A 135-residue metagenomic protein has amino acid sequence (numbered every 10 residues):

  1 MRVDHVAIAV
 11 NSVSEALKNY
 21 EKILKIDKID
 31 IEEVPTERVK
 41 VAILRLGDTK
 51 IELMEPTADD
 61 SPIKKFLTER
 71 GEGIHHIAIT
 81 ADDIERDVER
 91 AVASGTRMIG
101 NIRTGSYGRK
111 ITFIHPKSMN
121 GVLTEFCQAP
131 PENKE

Functional and structural regions predicted by a protein language model:
M1-L17, E72-A81, P130-E135: N-terminal beta-strand motif that seeds the catalytic metal site of vicinal oxygen chelate
R2-D4, A16-L17, I23-R38, T57-H75 (+1 more regions): A cross-kingdom feature marking solvent-exposed beta-strand/loop segments within repeated, beta-rich binding/scaffold
V3-V6, L17-Y20, L44, I51-M54 (+4 more regions): Short, structured motif recognition centered on aromatic/hydrophobic residues
V13-S14, D60, I84-E85, N120: Alpha-helix N-cap/helix-start and coil->helix boundary motif
E32, A42-R45, I79, V88-E135: Vicinal oxygen chelate
G47-I51, A58-D60, I84: Short, charged/polar surface micro-motifs in flexible loops or helix N-caps
